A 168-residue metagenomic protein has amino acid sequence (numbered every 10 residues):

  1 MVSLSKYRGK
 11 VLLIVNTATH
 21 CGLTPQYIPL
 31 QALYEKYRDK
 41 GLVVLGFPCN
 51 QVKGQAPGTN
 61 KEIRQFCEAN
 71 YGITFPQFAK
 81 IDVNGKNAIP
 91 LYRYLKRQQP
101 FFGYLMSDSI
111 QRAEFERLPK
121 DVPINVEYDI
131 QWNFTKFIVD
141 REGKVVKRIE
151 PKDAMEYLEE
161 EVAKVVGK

Functional and structural regions predicted by a protein language model:
S5-L12, T19-H20, T24-C49, C67-Y71: Conserved helix-turn-beta segment immediately C-terminal to the redox Cys motif in thioredoxin-like folds
V11, T17-C21, Y34-Y37, L95-F102 (+2 more regions): Sec/Tat-exported extracytoplasmic proteins
N16, R38-G58, I73-G85: Thiol-based oxidoreductase modules, predominantly thioredoxin-like and allied folds used for disulfide exchange
P29-A32, G58, E62, F66 (+2 more regions): Extracytoplasmic/secreted proteins, especially bacterial periplasmic and envelope-associated proteins
E62-Y71, Q111: A structural motif
G72-D153: Thiol/selenol-based redox catalytic cores and closely related redox-interacting motifs
V146-G167: Non-catalytic, surface beta->alpha helical segment in thiol-disulfide oxidoreductase systems
